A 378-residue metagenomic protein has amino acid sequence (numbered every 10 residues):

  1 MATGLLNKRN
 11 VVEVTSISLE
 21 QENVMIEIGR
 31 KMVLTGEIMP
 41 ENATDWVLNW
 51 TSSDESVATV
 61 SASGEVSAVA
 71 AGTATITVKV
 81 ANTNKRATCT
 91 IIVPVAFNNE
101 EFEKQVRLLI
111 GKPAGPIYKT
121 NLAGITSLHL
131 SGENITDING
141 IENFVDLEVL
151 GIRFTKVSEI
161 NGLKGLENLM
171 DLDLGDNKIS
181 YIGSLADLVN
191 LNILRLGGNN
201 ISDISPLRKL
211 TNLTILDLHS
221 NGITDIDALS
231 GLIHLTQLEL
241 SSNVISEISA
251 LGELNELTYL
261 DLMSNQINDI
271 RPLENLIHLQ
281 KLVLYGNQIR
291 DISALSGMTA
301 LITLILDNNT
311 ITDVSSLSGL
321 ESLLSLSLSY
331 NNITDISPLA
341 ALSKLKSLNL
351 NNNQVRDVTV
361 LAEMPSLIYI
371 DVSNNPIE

Functional and structural regions predicted by a protein language model:
G4-V95: Extracytoplasmic soluble-region selector
V95-N98, K104: GGW-centered surface loops in extracellular recognition modules
E103-R107, G111-I160: LRR N-terminal entry segment and analogous cap-like coil->beta motifs
L122, N143-L147, L163-L169, L185-L191 (+8 more regions): Leucine-rich repeat
L128, L150-I152, M170-L174, N192-L196 (+8 more regions): Conserved hydrophobic beta-strand positions in leucine-rich repeat
T136-D137, S158-I160, K178-I182, S202-I204 (+8 more regions): Per-repeat structural element of leucine-rich repeats
N353-E378: Leucine-rich solenoid repeat scaffolds
